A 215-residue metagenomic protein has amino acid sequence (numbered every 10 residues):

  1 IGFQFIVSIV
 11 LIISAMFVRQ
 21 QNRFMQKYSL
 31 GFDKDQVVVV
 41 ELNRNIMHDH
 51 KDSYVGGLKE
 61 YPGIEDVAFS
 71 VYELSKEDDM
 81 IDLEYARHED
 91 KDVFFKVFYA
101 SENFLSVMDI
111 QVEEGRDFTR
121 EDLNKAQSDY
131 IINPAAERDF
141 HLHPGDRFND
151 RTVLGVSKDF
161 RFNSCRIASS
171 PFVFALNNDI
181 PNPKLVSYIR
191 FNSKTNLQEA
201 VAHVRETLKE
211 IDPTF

Functional and structural regions predicted by a protein language model:
I1-I6: N-terminal Sec/SRP start-transfer signal
V7-D35: Alpha-helical transmembrane segments
K27-K51: Membrane-interface junction motifs in transport/secretion proteins
V38-E41, L83-E89, S187-I189: Short, hydrophobic beta-strand segments
L42-N45, S70-V71, N133-A135: Structural motif
D49, V55-V67, P134-H143, D150-F215: "Rare, low-scoring activations can occur in soluble or secreted enzymes where short amphipathic helices or signal
V55-F118: Short amphipathic beta-strand/extended segments in non-transmembrane regions
F94-P171: Hydrophobic secondary-structure segments that place a key small or acidic residue at a functional site
